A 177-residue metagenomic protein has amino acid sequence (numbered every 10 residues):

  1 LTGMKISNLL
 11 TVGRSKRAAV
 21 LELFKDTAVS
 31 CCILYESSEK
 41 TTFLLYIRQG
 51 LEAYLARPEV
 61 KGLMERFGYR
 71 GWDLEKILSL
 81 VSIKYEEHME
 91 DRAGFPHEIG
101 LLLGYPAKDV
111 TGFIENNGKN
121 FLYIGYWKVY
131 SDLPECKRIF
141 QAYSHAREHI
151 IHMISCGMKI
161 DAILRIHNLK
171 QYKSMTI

Functional and structural regions predicted by a protein language model:
L1-G13: Short glycine-/aliphatic-rich beta-strand segments at the starts of folded cytosolic domains
L1-G3, C31-E36, E86-E90: Short, flexible, solvent-exposed loop/turn segments with mixed acidic/basic and small polar residues
K5-S7, E39-T41, P96-E98: Short, surface-exposed beta-edge/turn micro-motifs
R14-I77: A glycine-rich, hydrophobic loop/mini-helix early in the fold
A18, Y126-I177: Long, compositionally biased
S38-E39, V81, I114-S131: Short linear loop/turn motifs
G68-H97: Internal catalytic-core helix/loop-beta-alpha segment that presents or stabilizes conserved functional determinants
F95-Y123: Hydrophobic/aromatic-rich, well-ordered segments within soluble, folded domains that form packed cores
